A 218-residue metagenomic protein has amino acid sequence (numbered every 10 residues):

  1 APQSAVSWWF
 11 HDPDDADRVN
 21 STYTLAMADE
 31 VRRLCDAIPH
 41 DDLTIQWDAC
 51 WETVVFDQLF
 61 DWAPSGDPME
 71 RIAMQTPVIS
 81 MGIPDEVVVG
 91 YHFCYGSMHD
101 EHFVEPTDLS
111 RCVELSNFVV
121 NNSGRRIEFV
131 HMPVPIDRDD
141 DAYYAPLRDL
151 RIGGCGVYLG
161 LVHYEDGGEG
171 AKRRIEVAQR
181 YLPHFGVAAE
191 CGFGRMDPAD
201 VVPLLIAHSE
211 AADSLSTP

Functional and structural regions predicted by a protein language model:
A1-A5, W47-E52, H92-S97, V134 (+2 more regions): Short loop/turn segments at strand-loop or loop-helix junctions that form parts of catalytic or ligand-binding pockets
A1-I72: Active-site-proximal, glycine-rich beta->alpha crossover segments in alpha/beta enzymes that shape flexible
H11-D14, H102-P106, D197-V201: Short, solvent-exposed loop/turn segments at secondary-structure boundaries
R18-V31, S65-I79, P106-F118, D140-L147 (+2 more regions): Well-ordered, non-membrane alpha-helical segments in soluble/globular domains
E30-L43, M74-V89, F118-E128, Y181-L182 (+1 more regions): A structural motif corresponding to the C-terminal end of an alpha-helix and its immediate exit/capping segment
V55, H99, M196-D197: Active-site-proximal flexible loops/turns
E70-G154: Aromatic-lined glycan-binding groove of carbohydrate-active enzymes
V120-P218: Catalytic-face loop-and-helix region of soluble metabolic enzyme cores
